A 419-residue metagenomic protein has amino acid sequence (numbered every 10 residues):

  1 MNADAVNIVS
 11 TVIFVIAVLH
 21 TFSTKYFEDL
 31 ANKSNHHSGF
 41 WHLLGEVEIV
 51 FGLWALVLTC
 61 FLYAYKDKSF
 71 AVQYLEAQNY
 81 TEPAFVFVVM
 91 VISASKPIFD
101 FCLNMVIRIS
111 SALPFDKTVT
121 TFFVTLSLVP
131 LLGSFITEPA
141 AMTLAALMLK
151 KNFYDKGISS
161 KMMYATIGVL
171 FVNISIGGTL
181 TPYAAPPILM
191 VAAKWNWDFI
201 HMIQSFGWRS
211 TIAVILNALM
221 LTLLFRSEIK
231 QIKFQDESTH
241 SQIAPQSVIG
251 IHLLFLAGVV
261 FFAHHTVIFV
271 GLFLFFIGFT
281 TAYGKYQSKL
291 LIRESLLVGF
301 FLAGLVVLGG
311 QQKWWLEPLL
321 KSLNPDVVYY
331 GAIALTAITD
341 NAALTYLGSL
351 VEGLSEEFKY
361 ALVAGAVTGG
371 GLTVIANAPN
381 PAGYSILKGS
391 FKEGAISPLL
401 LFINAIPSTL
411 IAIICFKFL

Functional and structural regions predicted by a protein language model:
M1-I8, F40-V47, K68-P83, F199-R209 (+4 more regions): Interfacial loop-to-helix junctions that mark the boundaries of transmembrane helices in multi-pass membrane
N2, V6-K33, Y164, G168 (+3 more regions): Juxtamembrane and boundary regions of transmembrane helices in multi-pass small-molecule transporters and channels
I8-Y26, E46-A64, Q78-V91, L144 (+4 more regions): Hydrophobic mid-bilayer segments of alpha-helices in multi-pass membrane transport proteins, especially secondary
H36-S38, L224-V248, G284-I292: Flexible interhelical linker loops that connect adjacent transmembrane helices in multi-pass membrane transporters
T59-Y74, V89-R108, L131-T143, G310-P318: Transmembrane alpha-helix boundary signature
Y65-K68, V72-Q73, F99-D100, H252-E356: Transmembrane helical segments that form the transport core of multi-pass membrane transport proteins
M90-K96, D116-K117, L128-A140, V172-T181 (+2 more regions): Helix-loop-helix module between adjacent transmembrane segments
T120-I176, M190, Y346-A364, I386-T409 (+1 more regions): Hydrophobic transmembrane alpha-helices that form the pore/transport pathway of multi-pass ion and small-solute
